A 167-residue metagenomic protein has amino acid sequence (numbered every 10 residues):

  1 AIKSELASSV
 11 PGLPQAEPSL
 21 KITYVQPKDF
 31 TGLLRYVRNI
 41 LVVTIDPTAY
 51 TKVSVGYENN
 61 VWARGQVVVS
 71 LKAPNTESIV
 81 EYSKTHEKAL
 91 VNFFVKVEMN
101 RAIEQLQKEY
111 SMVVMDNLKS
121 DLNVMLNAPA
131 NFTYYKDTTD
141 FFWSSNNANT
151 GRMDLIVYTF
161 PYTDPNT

Functional and structural regions predicted by a protein language model:
A1-T167: N-terminal targeting sequences that direct proteins away from the cytosol to non-cytosolic compartments
